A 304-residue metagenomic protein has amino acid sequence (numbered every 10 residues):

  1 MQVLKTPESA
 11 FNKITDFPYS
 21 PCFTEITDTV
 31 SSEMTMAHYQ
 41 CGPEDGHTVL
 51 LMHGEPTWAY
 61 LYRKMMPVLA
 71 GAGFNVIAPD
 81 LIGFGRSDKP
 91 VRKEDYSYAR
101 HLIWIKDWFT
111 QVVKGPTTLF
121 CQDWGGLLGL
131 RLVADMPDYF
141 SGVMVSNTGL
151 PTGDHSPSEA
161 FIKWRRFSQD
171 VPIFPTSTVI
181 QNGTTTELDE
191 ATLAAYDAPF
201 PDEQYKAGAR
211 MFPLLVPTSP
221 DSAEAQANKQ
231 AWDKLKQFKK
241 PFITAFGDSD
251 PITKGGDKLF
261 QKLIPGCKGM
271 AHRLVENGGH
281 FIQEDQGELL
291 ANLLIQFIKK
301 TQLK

Functional and structural regions predicted by a protein language model:
M1-I26, V30, M36-C41, T48 (+8 more regions): Flexible "cap/lid" subdomain of the alpha/beta-hydrolase fold that forms the substrate-access gate
G46-H53: Short beta-strand element of the alpha/beta-hydrolase
G54-T57, D123: Active-site glycine-rich loops that stabilize anionic/oxyanionic intermediates across multiple enzyme folds
K64-V68: Typically the conserved alpha-helix immediately C-terminal to a functionally engaged Cys/Sec in thioredoxin-like
G278-G287, A291: Catalytic histidine-centered segment of alpha/beta-hydrolase-like enzymes
